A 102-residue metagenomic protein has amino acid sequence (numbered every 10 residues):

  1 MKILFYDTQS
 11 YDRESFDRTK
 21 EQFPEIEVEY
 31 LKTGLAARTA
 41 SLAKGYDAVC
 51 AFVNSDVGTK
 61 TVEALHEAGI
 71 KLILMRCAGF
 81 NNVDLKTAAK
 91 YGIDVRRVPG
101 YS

Functional and structural regions predicted by a protein language model:
M1-Y46: N-terminal glycine-/charge-rich "phosphate-binding" loop or analogous flexible N-terminal tail
Y46-S102: Phosphate/diphosphate ligand-binding glycine-rich loop within oxidoreductases
